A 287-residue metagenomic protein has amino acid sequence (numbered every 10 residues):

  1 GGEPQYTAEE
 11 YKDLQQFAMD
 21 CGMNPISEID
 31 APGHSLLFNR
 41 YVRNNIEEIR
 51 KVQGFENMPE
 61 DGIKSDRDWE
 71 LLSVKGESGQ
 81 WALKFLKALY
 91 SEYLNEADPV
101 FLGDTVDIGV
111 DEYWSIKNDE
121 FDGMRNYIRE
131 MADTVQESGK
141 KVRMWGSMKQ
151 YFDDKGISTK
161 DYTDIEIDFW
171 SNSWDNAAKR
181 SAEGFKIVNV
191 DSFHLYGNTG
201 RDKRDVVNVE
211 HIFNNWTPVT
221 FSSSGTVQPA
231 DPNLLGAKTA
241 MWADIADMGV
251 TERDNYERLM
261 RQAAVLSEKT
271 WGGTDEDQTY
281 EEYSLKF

Functional and structural regions predicted by a protein language model:
G1-D107, E130, T134, A243-I245: Feature activates predominantly on carbohydrate-active enzymes
Q5, E9, G76-Q80, K84 (+3 more regions): Soluble non-cytosolic domains of exported or imported proteins
I29-S35, E112-W114, M148-Q150, S171-S173 (+2 more regions): Active-site-proximal loop/turn and secondary-structure-junction residues that shape catalytic pockets, frequently
D30, M144-Y151, Q278-E281: Acidic carboxylate-rich catalytic motifs and surrounding loops in phosphoryl-/glycosyl-chemistry enzymes
L36-R43, N118, K155, T199-R201: Short acidic, glycine/serine/threonine-rich loops at helix termini
E60-E166, W170-F185: Active-site neighborhood of glycoside hydrolase catalytic domains
K155-I165, N172-F287: Flexible, acidic glycine-rich loops studded with aromatic residues
